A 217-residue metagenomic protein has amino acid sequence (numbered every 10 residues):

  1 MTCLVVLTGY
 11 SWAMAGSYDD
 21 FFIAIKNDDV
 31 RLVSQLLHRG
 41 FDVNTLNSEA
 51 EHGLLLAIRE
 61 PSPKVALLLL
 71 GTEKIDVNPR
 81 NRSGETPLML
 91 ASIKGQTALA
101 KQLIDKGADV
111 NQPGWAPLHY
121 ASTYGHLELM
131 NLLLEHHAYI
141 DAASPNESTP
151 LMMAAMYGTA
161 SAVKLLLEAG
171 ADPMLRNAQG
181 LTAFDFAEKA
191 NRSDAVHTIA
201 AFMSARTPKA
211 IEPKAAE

Functional and structural regions predicted by a protein language model:
M1-G9: Bacterial N-terminal signal peptides
G9-F41, S48-E51, L67, G71 (+1 more regions): Intrinsically disordered, low-complexity regulatory segments in ankyrin-centric signaling systems
A13-D20, H136, A169, A178-L181 (+1 more regions): Ankyrin-repeat-protein effector appendages
G16-F21, L46-H52, R80-T86, Q112-P117 (+2 more regions): Ankyrin-repeat boundary/"N-cap" motif
I23-D28, L56-S62, L90-Q96, Y120-H126 (+2 more regions): Ankyrin repeat A-helix N-terminal signature
D29-L37, S62-G71, Q96-I104, H126-L134 (+2 more regions): Ankyrin repeat structural motif
N111, W115-E135: Alpha-helical adaptor scaffolds
